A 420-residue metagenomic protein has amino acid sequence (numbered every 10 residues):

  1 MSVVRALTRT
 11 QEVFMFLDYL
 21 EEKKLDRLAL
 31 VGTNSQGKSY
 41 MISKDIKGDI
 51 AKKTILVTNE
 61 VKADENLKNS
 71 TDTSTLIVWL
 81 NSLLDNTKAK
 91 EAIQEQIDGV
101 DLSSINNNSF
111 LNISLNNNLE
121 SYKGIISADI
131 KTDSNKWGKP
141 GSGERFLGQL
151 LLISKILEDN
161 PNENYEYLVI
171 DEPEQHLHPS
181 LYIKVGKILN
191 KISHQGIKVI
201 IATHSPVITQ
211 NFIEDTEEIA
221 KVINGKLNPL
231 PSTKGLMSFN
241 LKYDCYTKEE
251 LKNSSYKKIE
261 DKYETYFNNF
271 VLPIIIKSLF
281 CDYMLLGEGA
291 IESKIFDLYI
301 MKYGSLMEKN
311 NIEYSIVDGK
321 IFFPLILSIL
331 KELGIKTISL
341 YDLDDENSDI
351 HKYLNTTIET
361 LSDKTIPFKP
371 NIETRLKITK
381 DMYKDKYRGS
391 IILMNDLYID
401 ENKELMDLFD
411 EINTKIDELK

Functional and structural regions predicted by a protein language model:
S2-T8, F16-Y19, D72-Y167: Extended helical coiled-coil dimerization/tether regions that scaffold and oligomerize large DNA-maintenance assemblies
A6-L7, F16, L20-L30, Q36 (+2 more regions): Switch/communication elements of ASCE P-loop NTPase nucleotide-binding domains
L7-F14, E21-K24, A29, D49-I50 (+2 more regions): Acidic, Mg2+-coordinating catalytic modules of nucleic-acid enzymes
R27, A51-N81, I125: Extended, charged alpha-helical "arm/stalk" segments used for dimerization and assembly in large NTPase-driven machines
S39: Walker A/P-loop
I46: Helix-to-loop junction immediately C-terminal to a conserved catalytic motif
E60, T203-P206, G289, Y341-L343: A short beta-strand-to-loop transition that corresponds to the Sensor-1 phosphate-sensing loop of AAA+ P-loop ATPases
